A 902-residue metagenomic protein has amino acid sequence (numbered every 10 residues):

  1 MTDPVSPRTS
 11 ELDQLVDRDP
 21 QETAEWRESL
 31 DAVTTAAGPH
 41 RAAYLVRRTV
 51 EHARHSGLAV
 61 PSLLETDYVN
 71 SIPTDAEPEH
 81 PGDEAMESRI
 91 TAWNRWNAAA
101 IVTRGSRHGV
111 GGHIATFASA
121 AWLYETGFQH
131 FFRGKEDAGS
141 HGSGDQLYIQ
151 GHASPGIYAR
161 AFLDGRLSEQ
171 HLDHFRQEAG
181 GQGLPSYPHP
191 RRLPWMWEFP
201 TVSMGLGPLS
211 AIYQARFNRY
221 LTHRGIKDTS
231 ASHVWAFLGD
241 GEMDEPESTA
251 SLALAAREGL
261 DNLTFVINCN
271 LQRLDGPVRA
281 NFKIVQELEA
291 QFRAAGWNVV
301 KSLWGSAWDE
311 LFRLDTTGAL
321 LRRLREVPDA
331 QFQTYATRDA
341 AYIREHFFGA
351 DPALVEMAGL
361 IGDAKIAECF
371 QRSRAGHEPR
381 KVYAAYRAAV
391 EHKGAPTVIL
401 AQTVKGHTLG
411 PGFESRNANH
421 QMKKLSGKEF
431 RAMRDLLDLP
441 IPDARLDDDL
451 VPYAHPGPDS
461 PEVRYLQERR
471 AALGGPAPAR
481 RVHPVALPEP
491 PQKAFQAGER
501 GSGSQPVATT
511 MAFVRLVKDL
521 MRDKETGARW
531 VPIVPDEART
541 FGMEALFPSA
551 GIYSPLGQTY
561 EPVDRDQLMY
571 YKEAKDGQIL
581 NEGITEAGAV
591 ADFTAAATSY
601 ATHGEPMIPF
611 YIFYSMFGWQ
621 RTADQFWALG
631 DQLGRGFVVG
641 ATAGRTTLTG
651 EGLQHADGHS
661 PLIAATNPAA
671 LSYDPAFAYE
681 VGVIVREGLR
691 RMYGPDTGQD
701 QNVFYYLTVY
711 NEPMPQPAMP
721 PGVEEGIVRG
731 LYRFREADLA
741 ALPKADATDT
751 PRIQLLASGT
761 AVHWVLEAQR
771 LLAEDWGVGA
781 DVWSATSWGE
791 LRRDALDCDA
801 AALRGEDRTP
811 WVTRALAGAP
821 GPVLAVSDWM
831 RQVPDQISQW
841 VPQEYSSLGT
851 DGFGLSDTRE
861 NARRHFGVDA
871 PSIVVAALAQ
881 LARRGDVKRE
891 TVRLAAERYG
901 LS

Functional and structural regions predicted by a protein language model:
T2-D164, M433, V507-D523, G527-R529 (+1 more regions): N-terminal amphipathic, basic-rich helices that act as targeting or association modules
T2-P4, Q177-P200, Y220-A231, T249-D449 (+7 more regions): Thiamine diphosphate
L12, S29-A32, E79-E87, T103-G112 (+14 more regions): Glycine- and acidic
E77-A98, F117, F132-G139, S460-R635 (+5 more regions): Non-catalytic terminal/interface segments that mediate subunit docking, oligomerization, and allosteric communication
E77-N94, A98-H108, H113-E258, F282 (+6 more regions): Cofactor-binding active-site loop characterized by glycine-rich and histidine/acidic residues
E136, N218-D228, T598-G618, F637 (+4 more regions): Glycine-rich phosphate/pyrophosphate-binding loops and their adjacent beta-strand/loop elements at enzyme active sites
V234, G239-E242, C269, T403 (+3 more regions): Active-site metal-binding loops of divalent metal-dependent hydrolases
A236-F237, M243, D624-R645, G650: A structural-propensity feature for long, helix-poor, extended segments
